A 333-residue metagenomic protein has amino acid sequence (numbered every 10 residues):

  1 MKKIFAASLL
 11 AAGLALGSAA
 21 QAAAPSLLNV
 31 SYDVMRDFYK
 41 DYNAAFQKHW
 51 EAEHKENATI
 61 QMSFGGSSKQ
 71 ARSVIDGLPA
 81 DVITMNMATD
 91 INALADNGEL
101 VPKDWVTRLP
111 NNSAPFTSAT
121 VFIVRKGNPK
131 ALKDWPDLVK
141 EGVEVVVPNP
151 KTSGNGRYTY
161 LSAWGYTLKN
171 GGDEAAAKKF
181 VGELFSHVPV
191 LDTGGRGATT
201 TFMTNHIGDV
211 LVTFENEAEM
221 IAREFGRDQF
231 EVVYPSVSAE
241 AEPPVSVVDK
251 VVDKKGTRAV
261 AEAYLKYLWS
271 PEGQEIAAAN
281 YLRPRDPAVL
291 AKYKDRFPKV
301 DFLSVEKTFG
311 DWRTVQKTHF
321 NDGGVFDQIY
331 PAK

Functional and structural regions predicted by a protein language model:
A6-L16: Hydrophobic helical h-region of N-terminal Sec-dependent signal peptides in bacterial secretory/periplasmic proteins
L16-A22: Sec/Tat signal peptide C-region and signal peptidase I cleavage site
A23-T152, K294, Y330: N-terminal segment of the mature folded domain
V30-Y32, V124-K126, E144-N170, L184-V188 (+1 more regions): Short beta-strand->loop
T120-N128, E242-A259, I276-N280: A bilobed periplasmic-binding-protein/Venus flytrap-type ligand-binding module shared by bacterial periplasmic
G127-K133, T152, G165-D173, V251-A259: Short helix-loop capping/hinge motifs at secondary-structure junctions, enriched in acidic/polar residues
N170-S236: Ligand-binding pocket segment of bilobal, Venus flytrap-like solute-binding proteins
V252-K333: Extracellular/periplasmic juxtamembrane helices and adjacent flexible linkers that interface with membrane partners
